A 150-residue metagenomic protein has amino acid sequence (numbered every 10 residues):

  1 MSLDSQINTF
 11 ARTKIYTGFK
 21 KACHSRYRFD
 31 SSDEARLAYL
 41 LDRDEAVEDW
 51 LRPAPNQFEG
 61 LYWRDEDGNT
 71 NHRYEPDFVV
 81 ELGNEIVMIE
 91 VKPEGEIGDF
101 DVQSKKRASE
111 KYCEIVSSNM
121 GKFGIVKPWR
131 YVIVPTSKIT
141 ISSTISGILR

Functional and structural regions predicted by a protein language model:
M1-R150: Electrostatic, structured charged patches in enzyme active sites and in nucleic-acid/phosphate-binding
